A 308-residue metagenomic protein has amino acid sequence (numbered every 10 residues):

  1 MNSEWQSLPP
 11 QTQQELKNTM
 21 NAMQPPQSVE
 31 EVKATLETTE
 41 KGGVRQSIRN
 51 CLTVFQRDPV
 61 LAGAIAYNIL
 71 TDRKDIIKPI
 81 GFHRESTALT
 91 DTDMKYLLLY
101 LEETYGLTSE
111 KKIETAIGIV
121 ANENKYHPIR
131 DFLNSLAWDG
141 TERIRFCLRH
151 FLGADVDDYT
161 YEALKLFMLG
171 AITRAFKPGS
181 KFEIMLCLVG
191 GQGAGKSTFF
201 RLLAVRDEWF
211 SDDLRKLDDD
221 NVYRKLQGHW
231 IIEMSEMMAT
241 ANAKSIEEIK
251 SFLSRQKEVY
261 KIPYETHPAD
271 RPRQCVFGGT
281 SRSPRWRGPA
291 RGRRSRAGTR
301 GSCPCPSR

Functional and structural regions predicted by a protein language model:
M1-R143, D158, E162: N-terminal nucleic-acid engagement/recognition segments and initiation subdomains in replication, restriction
I117-Q227: P-loop NTPase catalytic core of nucleic-acid-dependent motor ATPases
L188-G193, E236-M238, L253, S281-P284 (+1 more regions): Short, flexible loop/turn elements at secondary-structure junctions
S197, S235, I249, G278 (+1 more regions): Conserved RecA-like P-loop NTPase ATPase core
V222-Q227, I262-T280: AAA+/SF3 P-loop NTPase mechanochemical coupling elements
W230-L253, G288-G298: Conserved AAA+/SF3 P-loop NTPase catalytic/coupling segment centered on the Walker-B
I246-A269: Conserved catalytic/switch belt of AAA+ P-loop NTPases
R271-V276, P284, P289-R308: Phosphate-sensing "switch" segment of ASCE/P-loop ATPases
